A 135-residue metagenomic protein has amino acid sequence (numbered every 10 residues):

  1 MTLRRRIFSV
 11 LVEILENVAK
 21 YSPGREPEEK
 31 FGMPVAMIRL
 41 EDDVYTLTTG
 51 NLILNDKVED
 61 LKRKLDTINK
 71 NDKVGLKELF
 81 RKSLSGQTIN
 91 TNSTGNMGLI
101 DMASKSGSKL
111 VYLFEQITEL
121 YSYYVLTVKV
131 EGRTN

Functional and structural regions predicted by a protein language model:
M1-L11, L84-N92: Conserved short strand/loop->alpha-helix "switch" segment adjacent to the catalytic nucleotide/phosphoryl-transfer site
E13-N17: Conserved polar catalytic motif of the HATPase_c/GHKL fold
Y21-N135: Conserved beta-strand-loop-beta-strand hairpin that lines the nucleotide-binding pocket of ATP/GTP-utilizing enzymes
